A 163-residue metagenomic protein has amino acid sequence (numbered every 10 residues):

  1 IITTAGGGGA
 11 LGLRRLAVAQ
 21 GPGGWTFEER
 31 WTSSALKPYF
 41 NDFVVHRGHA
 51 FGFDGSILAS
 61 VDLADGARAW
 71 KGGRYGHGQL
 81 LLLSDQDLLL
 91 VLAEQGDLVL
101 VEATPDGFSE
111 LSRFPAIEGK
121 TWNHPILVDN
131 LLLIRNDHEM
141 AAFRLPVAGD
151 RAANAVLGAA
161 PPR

Functional and structural regions predicted by a protein language model:
I1-R163: Noncatalytic, solvent-exposed loop/strand surfaces of beta-propeller-type extracellular/periplasmic domains
